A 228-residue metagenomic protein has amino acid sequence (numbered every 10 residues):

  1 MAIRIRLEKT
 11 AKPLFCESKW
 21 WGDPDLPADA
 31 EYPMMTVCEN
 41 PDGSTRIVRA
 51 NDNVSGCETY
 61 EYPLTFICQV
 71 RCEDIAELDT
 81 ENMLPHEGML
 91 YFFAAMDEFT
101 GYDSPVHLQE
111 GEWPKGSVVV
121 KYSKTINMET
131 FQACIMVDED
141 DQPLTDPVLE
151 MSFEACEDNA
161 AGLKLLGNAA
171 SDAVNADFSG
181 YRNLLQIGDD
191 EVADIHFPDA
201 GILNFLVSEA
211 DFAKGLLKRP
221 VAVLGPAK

Functional and structural regions predicted by a protein language model:
M1-K228: Preference for intrinsically disordered or flexible, low-complexity segments and adjacent hinge/connector residues
